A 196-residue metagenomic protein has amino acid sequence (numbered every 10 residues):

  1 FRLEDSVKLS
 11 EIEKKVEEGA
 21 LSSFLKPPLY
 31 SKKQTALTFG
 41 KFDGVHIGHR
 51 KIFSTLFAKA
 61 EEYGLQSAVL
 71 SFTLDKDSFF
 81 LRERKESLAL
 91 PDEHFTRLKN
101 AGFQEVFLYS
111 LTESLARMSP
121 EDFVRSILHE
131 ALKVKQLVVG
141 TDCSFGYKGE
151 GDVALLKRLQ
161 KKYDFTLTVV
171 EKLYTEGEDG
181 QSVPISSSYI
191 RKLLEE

Functional and structural regions predicted by a protein language model:
F1-E196: Nucleotidyltransferase catalytic core that binds NTPs
